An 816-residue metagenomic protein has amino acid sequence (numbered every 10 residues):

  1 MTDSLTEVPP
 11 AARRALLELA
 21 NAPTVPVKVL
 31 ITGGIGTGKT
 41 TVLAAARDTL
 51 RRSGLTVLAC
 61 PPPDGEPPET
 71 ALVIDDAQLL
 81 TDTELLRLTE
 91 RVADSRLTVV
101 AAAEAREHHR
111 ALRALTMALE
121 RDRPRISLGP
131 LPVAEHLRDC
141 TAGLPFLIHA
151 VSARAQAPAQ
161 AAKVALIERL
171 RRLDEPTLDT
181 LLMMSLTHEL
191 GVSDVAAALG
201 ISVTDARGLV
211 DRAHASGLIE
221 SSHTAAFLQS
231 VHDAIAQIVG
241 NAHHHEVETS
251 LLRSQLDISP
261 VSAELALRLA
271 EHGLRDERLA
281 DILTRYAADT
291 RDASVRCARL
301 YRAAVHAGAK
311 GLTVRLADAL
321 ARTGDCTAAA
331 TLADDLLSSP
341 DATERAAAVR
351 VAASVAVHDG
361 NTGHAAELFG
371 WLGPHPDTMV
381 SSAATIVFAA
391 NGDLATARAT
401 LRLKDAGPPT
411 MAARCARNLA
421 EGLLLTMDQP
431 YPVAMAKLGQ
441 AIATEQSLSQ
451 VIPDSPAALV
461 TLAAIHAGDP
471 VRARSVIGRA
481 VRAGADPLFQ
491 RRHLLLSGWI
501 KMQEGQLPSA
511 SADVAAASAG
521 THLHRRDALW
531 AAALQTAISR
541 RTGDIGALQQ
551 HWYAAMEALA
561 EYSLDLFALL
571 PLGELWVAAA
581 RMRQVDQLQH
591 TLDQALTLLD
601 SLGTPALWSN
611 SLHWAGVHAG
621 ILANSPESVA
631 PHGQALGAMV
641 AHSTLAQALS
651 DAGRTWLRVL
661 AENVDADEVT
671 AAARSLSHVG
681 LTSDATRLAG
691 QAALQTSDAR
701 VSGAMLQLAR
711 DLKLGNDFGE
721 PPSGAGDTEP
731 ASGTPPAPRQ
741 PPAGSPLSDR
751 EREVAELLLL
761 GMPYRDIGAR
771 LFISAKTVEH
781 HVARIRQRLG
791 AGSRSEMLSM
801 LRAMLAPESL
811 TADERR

Functional and structural regions predicted by a protein language model:
P26-K28, H243-T323, A666, A671-V679 (+1 more regions): Extended alpha-helical scaffolding segments used for macromolecular assembly and cargo binding
L79-M117: Sensor-1/coupling segment of RecA-like P-loop NTPase cores
A134-E168, S202, L209, L218-S221 (+1 more regions): Amphipathic alpha-helical "lid/sensor" segments that cap RecA-like P-loop NTPase cores
P158-L190, A198-I201: Winged-helix-like regulatory helical subdomains adjacent to P-loop NTPase cores
A161-A162, T187-D194, L199, T204-L252 (+1 more regions): Short capping/hinge segments at domain boundaries that bridge a core fold to an adjacent linker or tail
G191, T204, H223, S262-A263 (+17 more regions): Alpha-solenoid helical repeat architecture
A215, H306, D334-S338, A366-P374 (+10 more regions): Amphipathic alpha-helical segments of tetratricopeptide repeats
L660, P730-R816: Helix-turn-helix DNA-binding segment
